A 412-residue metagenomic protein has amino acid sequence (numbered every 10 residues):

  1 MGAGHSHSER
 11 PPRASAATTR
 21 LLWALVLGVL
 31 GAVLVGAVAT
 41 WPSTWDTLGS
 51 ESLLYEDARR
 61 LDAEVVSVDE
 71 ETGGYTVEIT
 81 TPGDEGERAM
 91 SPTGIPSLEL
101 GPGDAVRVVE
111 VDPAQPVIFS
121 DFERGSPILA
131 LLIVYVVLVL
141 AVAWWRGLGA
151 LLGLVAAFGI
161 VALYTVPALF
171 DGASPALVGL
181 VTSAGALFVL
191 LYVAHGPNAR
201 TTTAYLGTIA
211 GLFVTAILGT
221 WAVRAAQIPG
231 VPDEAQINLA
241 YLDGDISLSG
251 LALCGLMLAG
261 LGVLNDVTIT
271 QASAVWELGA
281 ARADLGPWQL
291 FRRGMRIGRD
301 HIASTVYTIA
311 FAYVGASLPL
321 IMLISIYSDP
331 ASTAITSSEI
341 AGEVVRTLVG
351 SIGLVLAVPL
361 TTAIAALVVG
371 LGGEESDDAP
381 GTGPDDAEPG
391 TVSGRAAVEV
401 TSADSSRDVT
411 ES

Functional and structural regions predicted by a protein language model:
M1-S52: Hydrophobic secretory-pathway targeting helix
W41-T44, W221-D233, L323-A331: Membrane-helix interface motif
T44-L129: Extracytoplasmic/periplasmic regions of membrane proteins
V108-S120, Y135-G147, T165-G172, E277: Short juxtamembrane and helix-loop transition motifs at transmembrane-helix boundaries in membrane proteins
W145-L239, I246-A259: Transmembrane alpha-helical segments that form the functional core of multipass membrane systems
G207-L212, Y241-L261, S304, T308 (+2 more regions): Pore-lining and gate-forming transmembrane alpha-helices of multi-pass membrane transport proteins
D266, V275-S328, S332: Helical hairpin unit composed of two closely spaced alpha helices linked by a short loop
V314, L318-S412: Hydrophobic alpha-helical transmembrane segments of membrane transport and translocation systems, primarily multi-pass
